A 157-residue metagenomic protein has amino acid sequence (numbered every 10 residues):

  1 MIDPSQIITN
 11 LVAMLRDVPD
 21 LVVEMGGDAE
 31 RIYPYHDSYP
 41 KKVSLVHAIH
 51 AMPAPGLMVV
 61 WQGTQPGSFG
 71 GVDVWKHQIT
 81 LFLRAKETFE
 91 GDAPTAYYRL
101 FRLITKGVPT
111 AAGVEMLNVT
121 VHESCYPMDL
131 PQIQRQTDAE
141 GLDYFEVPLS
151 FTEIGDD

Functional and structural regions predicted by a protein language model:
M1-D37, V46-D157: Charged, amphipathic alpha-helical segments and their flanking helix caps
P40: Short, conserved active-site loop motifs that form the nucleotide-linked donor/cofactor pocket
